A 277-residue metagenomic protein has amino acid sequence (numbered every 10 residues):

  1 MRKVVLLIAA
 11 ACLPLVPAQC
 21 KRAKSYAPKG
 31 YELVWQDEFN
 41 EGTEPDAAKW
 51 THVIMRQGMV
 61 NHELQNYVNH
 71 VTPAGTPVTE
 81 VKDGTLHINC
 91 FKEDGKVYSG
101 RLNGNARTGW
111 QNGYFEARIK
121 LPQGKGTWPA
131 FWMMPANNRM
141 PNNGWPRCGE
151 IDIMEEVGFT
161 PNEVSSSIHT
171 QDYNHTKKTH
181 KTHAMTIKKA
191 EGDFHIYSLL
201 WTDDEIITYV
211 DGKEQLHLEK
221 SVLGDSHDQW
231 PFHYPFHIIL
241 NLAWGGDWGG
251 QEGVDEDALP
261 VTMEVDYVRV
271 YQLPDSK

Functional and structural regions predicted by a protein language model:
M1-K24: Bacterial Sec-dependent N-terminal signal peptides
K21-K277: GH16 jelly-roll
